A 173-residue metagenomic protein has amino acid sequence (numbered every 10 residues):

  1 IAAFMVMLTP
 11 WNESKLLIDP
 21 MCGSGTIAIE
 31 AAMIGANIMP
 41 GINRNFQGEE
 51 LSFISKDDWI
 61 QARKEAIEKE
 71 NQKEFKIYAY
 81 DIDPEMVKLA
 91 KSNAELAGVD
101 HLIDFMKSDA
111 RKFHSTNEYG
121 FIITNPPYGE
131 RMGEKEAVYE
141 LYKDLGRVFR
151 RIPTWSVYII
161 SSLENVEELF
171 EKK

Functional and structural regions predicted by a protein language model:
A2-H114, R131, A137: Conserved S-adenosyl-L-methionine
E74-K76, Y80, P84-K88, M132-K173: Conserved Class I SAM-dependent methyltransferase catalytic core
E95-R111, N117, R150, V157-Y158 (+1 more regions): Non-catalytic accessory regions of SAM-dependent methyltransferases
Y119-N125: Short SAM/SAH-binding signature in class I
P127-G129: Specific lipid-exposed transmembrane alpha-helices and their immediate membrane-water interface residues in multi-pass
